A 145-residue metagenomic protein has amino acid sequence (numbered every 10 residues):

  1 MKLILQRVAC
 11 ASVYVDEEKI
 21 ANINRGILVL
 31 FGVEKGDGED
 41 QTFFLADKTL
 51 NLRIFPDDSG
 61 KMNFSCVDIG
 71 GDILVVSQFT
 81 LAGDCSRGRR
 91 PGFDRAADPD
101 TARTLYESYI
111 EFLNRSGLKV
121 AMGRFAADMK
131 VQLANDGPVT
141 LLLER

Functional and structural regions predicted by a protein language model:
M1-G88, T104-R145: N-terminal, polar/charged subdomain of small-to-medium soluble alpha/beta proteins
S86-D98: A charged helix-plus-loop insertion that forms the helical arch/lid used to bind and gate nucleic-acid substrates
T101: Phosphate/pyrophosphate-binding loop motifs in nucleotide- or prenyl diphosphate-using proteins
